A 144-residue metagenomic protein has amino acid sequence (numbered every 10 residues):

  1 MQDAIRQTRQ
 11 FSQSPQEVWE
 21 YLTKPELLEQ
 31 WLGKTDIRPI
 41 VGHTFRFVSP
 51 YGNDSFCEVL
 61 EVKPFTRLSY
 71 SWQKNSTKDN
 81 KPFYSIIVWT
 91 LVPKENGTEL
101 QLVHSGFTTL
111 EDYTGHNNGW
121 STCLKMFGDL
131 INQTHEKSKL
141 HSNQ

Functional and structural regions predicted by a protein language model:
M1-T35: Hydrophobic ligand-binding cavity/cleft-lining segments
Q2-A4, Q101-G106: A short small-residue
Q2-A4, Q13-Q16, H43-F45, D54-E58 (+2 more regions): Charge-dense, helix-prone N-terminal extensions
V18, L28, F45, V59 (+4 more regions): Hydrophobic pocket/interface hotspot
G33-D36, N53-E95, E99, S105: Hydrophobic-ligand binding "helix-grip"
G106-Q144: A conserved amphipathic terminal alpha-helix motif
